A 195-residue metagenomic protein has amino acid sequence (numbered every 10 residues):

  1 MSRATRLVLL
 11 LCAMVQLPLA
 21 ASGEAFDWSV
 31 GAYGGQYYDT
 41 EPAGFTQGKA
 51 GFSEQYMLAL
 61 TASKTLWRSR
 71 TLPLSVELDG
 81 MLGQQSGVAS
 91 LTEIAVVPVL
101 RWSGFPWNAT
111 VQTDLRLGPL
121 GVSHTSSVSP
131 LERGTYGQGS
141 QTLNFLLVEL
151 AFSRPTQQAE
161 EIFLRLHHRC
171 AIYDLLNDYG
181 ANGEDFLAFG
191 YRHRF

Functional and structural regions predicted by a protein language model:
M1-F26: Cleavable N-terminal export/targeting peptides
L19-T65, R192-H193: Short glycine/proline- and aromatic-enriched beta-strand/turn motifs that initiate or cap beta-hairpins
W28-A32, T71-S75, L115: Short coil-to-beta-strand
A32-Q36, P42-G48, S75-S86, L164-H168: Transmembrane beta-strand segments that form the barrel wall of outer-membrane beta-barrel proteins
F52-Y56, R70-L72, S90-I94: Generic alpha-helical scaffold signal
A59-M81: A glycine-rich, hydrophobic loop/mini-helix early in the fold
L66-R68, M81-L187, Y191-F195: Outer-membrane beta-barrel transmembrane domain signature
